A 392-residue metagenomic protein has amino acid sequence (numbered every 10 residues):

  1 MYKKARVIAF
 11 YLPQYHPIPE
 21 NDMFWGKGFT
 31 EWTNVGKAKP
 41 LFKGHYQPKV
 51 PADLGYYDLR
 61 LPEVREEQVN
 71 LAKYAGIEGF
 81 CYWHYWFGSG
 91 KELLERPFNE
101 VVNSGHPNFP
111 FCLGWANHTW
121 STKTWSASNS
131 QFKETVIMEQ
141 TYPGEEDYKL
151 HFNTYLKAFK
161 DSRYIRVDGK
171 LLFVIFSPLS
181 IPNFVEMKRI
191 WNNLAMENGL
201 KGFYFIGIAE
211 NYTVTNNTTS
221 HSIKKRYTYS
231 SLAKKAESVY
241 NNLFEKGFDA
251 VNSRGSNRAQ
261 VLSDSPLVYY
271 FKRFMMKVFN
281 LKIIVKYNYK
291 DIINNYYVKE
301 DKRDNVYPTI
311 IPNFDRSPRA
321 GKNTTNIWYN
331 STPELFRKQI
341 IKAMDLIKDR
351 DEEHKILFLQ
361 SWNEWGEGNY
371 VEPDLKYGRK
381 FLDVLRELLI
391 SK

Functional and structural regions predicted by a protein language model:
M1-K392: Glycan-processing catalytic domains of CAZymes
